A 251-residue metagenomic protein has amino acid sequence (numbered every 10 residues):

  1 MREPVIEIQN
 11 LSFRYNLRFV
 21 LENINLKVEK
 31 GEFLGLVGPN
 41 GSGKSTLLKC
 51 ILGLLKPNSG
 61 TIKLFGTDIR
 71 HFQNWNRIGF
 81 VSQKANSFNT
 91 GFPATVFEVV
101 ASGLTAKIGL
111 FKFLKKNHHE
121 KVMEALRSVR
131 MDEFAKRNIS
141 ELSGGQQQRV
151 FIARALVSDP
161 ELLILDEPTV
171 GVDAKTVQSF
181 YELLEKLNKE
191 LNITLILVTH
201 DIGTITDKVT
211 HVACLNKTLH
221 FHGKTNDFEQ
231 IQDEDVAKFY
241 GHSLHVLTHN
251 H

Functional and structural regions predicted by a protein language model:
L52: Helix-to-loop junction immediately C-terminal to a conserved catalytic motif
G60-N74: Conserved ABC transporter NBD signature motif
A101, K115-F134: Conserved ABC ATPase "signature" region
N138-L142, Q146: Conserved ABC ATPase signature
L163-D166: Catalytic Walker B motif of ABC-type/P-loop ATPase nucleotide-binding domains
T199-H200: H-loop/switch region of ABC-family ATPase nucleotide-binding domains
K217-G241: Conserved beta-strand-loop-alpha-helix hinge in the C-terminal portion of ABC ATPase nucleotide-binding domains
